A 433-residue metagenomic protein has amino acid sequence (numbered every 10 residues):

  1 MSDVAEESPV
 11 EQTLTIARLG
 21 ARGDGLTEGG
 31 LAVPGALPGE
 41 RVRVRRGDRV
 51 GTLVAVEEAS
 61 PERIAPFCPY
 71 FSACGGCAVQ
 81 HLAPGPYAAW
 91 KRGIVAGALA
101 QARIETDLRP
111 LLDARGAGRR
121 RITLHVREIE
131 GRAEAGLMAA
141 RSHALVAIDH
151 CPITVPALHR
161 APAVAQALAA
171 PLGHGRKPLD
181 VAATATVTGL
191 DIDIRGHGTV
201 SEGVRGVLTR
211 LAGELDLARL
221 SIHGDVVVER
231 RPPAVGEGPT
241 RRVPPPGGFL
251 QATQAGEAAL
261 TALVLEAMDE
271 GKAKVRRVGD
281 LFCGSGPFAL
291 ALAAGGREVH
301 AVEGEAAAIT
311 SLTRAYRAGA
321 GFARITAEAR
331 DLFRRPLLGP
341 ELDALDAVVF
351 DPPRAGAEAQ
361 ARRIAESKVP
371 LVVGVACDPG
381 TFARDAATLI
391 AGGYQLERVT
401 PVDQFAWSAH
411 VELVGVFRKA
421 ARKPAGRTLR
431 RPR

Functional and structural regions predicted by a protein language model:
M1-Y70, S142, E328: Terminal RNA-binding accessory module
S2-A17, A21, H197-R433: Rossmann-like S-adenosyl-L-methionine
G25-E28, G136-A139, L312: Short, acidic/hydrophobic/Gly-rich beta-strand patch recurrent on exposed beta strands that often constitutes part
R45-G47, H125-I129, T184-T186, R418: Short beta-strand micro-motifs enriched in acidic
E57-A65, S72-P178: Extended interfacial segments that mediate partner engagement and assembly in macromolecular machines
R109-R115, D180-A183, D225-V226, T400-Q404: Short, solvent-exposed loop/turn elements at beta->coil junctions and helix N-caps that rim active or binding pockets
G116-R120, T188, A409-E412: A short, glycine/Asx- and small/polar-enriched loop/turn that sits immediately N-terminal to a beta-strand
R176-A185, A218-G224: A short glycine-rich, hydrophobically flanked beta-strand micro-motif that places a catalytic Asp/Glu for divalent metal
